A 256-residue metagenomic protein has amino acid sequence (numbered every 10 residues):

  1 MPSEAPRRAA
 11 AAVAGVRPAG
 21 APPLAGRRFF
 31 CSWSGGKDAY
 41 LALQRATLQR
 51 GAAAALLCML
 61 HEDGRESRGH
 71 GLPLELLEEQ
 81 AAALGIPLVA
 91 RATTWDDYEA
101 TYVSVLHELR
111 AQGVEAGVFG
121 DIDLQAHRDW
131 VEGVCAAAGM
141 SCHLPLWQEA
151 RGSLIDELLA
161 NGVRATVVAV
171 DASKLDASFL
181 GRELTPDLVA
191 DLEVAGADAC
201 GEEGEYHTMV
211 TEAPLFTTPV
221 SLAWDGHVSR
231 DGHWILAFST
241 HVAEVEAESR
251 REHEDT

Functional and structural regions predicted by a protein language model:
P2-D255: Nucleotide-activated chemistry modules centered on ATP-dependent adenylation/adenylyltransferase
